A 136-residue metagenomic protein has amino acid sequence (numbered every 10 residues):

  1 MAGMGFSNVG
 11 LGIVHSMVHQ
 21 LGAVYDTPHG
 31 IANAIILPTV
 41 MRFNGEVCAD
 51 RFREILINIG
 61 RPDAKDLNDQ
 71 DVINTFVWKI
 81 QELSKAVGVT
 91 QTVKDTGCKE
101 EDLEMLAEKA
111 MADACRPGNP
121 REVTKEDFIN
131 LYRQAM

Functional and structural regions predicted by a protein language model:
M1-N8, H19-G22: Glycine-rich phosphate/diphosphate-binding loops and the adjacent beta-loop-alpha structural elements that coordinate
A2-G3, M17, L37, I80 (+3 more regions): Short alpha-helical scaffolding segments that buttress acidic/His motifs in well-ordered protein cores
M4-S7, L11, R42, K85 (+1 more regions): Charged/polar positions within long, soluble alpha-helices
N8-V14, D66-Q70, T90-T96, L103 (+1 more regions): Flexible, glycine/charged-enriched surface loops at secondary-structure junctions
L11-V18, Y25-G30: Histidine-centered catalytic micro-motifs
S16-H19, I35, E54, T75 (+2 more regions): Amphipathic alpha-helical interaction segments
V24-D102: Gly/Pro-rich interdomain helix-loop hinge
K99-M136: Short, amphipathic C-terminal "tail helix"
